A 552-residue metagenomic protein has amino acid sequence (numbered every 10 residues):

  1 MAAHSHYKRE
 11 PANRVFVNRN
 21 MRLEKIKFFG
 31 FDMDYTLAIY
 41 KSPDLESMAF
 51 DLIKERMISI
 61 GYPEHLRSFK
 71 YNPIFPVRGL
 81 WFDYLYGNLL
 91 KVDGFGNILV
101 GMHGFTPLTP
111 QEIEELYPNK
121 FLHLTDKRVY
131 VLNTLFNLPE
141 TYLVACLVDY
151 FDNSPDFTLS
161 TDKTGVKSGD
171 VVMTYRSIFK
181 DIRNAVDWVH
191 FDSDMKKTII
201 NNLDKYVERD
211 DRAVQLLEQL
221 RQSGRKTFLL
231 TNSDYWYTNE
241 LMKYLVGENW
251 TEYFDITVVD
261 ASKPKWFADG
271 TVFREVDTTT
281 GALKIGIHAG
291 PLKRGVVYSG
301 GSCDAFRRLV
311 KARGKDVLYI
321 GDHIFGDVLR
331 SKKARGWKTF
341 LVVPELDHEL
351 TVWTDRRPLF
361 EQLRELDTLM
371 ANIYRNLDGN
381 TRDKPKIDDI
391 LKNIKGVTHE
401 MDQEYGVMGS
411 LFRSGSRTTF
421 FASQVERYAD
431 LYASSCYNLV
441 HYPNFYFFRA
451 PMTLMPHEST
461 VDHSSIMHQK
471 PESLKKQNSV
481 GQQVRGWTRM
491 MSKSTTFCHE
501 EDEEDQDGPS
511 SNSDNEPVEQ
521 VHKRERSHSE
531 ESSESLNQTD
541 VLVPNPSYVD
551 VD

Functional and structural regions predicted by a protein language model:
M1-D552: HAD-like aspartate-dependent phosphatase fold
